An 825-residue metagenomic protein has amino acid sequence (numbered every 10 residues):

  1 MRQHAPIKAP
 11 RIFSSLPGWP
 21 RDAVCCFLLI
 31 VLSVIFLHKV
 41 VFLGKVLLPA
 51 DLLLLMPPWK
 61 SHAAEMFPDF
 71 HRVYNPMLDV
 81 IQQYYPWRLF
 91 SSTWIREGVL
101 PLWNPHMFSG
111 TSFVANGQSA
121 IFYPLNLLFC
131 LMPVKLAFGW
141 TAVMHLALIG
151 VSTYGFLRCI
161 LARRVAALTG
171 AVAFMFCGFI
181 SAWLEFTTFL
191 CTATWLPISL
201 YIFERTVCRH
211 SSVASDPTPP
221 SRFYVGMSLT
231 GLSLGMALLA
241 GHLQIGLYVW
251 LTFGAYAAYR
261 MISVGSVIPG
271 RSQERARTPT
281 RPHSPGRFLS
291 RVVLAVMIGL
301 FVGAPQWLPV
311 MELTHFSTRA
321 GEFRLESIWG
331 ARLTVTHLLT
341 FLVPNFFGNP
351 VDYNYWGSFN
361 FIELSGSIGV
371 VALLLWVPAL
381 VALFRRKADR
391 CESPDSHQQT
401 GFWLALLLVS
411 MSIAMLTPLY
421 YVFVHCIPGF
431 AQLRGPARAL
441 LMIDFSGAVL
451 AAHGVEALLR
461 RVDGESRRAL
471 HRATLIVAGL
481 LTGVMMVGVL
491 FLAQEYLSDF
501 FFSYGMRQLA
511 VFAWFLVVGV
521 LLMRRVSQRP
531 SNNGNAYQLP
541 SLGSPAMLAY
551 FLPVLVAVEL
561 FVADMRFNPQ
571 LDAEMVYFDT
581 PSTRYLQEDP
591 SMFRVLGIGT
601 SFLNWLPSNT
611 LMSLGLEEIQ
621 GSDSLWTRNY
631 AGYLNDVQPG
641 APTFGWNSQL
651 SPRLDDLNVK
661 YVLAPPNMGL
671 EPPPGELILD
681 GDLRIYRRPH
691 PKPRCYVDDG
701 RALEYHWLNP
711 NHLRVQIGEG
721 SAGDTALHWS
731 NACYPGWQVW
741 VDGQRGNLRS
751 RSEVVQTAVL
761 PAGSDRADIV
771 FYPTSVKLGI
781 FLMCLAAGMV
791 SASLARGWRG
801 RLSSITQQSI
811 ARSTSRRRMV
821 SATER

Functional and structural regions predicted by a protein language model:
M1-R2, I7, R11, D22 (+15 more regions): Contiguous transmembrane helix-bundle modules in multi-pass membrane proteins
L29-L32, L148-I160, R164-V207, R222-I262 (+3 more regions): Membrane-embedded helix bundles of polyisoprenyl
V34-L43, I95, V99, N116 (+13 more regions): Membrane-interface helix-loop junctions at the exits of transmembrane helices
V40-I160, V165-W195, L333-E363: Active-site lumenal/periplasmic loops and adjacent helix-entry segments of GT-C-fold, multi-pass membrane
L53-T93, V99, V296-A382, Q432 (+5 more regions): Periplasmic/ER-lumenal interhelical loops and adjacent helix-loop junctions in multi-pass membrane proteins
Y248-G299, L383-E392, R461, S531: Perimembrane helix-loop-helix junctions
I328, V558-R701, P710-R714, G718-G723 (+2 more regions): Extracytoplasmic
L374, Q620, I678-G681, P689-T806 (+1 more regions): Active-site-proximal, structured, solvent-exposed surfaces of multi-pass membrane proteins that position macromolecular
